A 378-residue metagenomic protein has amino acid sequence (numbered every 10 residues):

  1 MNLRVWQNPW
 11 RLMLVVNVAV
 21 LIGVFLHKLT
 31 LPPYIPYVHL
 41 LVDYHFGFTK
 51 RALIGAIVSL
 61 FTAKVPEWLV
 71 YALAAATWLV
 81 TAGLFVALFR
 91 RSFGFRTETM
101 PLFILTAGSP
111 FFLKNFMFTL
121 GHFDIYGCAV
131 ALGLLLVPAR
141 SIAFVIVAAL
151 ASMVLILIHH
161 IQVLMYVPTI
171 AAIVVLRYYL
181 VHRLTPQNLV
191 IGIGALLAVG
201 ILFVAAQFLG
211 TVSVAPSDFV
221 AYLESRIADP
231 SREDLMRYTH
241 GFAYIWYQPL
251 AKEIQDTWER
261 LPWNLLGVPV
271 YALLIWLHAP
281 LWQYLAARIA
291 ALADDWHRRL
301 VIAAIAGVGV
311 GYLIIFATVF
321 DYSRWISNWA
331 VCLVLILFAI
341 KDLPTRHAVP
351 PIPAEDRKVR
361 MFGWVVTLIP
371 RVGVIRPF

Functional and structural regions predicted by a protein language model:
G23-T30, N188-Q283: Membrane-lumen/periplasm interface segments of specific transmembrane helices in polyprenyl phosphate-linked
A52, P101-A129, L157: Aromatic- and kink-enriched transmembrane "portal" helix at the membrane-lumen/periplasm boundary that abuts
A75-E98, G133, Q283: Transmembrane-helix motifs of polytopic, lipid-linked glycan transferases
F89-P110, I142-I146: Transmembrane-helix signature of polytopic, membrane-embedded enzymes that assemble or transfer cell-envelope glycans
F112-F123, L265-P344: Membrane-water interface signatures at transmembrane helix termini and the short loops that connect adjacent helices
V130-V145, Y179-R183: Membrane-interface transmembrane helices that cradle and orient dolichyl/undecaprenyl
G133, V145-A171, G363: Membrane-interface alpha helices of multi-pass inner-membrane proteins
Y166-L197: Perimembrane helix-loop-helix junctions
